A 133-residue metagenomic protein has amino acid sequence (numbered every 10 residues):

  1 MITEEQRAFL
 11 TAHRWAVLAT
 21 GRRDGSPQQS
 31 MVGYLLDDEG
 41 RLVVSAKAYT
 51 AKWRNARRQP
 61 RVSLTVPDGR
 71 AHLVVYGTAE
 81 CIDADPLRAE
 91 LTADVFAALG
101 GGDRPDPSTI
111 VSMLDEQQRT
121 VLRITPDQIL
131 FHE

Functional and structural regions predicted by a protein language model:
M1-V17: Short, basic/aromatic recognition patches
T3-E4, T50, P107-S108: Structural motif corresponding to alpha-helix initiation and N-cap regions
A12-H13, R58-Q59, Q117-Q118, D127: Structured helix-beta-strand junction loops
H13-A48, W53-A56, V62-T65, V74-V75: Short beta-strand segments
R14-W15, R61, R104, I129: Generic structural signal for secondary-structure transition and capping sites
A71-E133: Charged, gly/pro-rich active-site loop segments
